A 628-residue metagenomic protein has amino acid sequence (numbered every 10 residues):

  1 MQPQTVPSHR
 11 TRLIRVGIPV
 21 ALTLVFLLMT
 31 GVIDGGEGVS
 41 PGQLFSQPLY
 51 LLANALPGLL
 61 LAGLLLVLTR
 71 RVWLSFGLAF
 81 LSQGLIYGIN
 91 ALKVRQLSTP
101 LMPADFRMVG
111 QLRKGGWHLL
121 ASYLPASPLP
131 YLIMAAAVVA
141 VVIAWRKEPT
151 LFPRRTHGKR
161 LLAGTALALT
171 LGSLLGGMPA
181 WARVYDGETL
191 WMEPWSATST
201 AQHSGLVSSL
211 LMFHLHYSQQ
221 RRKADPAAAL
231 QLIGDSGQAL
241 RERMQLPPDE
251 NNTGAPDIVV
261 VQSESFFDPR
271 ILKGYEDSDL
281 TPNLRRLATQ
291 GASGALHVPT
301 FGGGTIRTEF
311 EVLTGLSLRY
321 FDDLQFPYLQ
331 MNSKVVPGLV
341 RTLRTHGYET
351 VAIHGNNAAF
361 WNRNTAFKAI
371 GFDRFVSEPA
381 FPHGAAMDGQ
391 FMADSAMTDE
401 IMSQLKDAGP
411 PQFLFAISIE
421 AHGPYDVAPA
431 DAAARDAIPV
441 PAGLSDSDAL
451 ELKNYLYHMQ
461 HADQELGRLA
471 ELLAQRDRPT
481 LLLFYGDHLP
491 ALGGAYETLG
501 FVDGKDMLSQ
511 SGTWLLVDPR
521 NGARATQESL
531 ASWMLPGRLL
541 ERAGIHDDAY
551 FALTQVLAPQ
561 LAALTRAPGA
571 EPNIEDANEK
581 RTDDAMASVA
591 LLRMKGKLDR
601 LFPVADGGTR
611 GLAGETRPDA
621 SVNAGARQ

Functional and structural regions predicted by a protein language model:
M1-A201, Q628: Transmembrane and membrane-interface helices of multi-pass, inner-membrane envelope-modifying transferases
L27-G35, Q231-D235, D436: Short alpha-helical hairpin
Q83, D257, T480-L481: A generic hydrophobic-helix recognition signal that picks specific residues within alpha-helical hydrophobic
K93, L97, A104-W117, L210-H214 (+1 more regions): Short alpha-helical interface patches
F106-V109, H203-S204, L210, T281 (+2 more regions): Alpha-helix initiation and N-capping motif
L112, I258-V261, A416: Residue-level preference for non-acidic, small/hydrophobic
L175-V260: Membrane-interface segments at or immediately adjacent to transmembrane helices that form the boundary between
R241-T253, S263, D268-Q628: Solvent-exposed soluble domains appended to multi-pass membrane proteins
